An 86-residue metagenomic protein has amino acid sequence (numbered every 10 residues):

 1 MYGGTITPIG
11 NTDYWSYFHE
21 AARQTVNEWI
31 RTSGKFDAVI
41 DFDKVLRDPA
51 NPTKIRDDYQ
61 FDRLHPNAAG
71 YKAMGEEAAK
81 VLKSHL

Functional and structural regions predicted by a protein language model:
I6-L86: Catalytic His-Asp segment of secreted/periplasmic serine-dependent ester chemistry enzymes
